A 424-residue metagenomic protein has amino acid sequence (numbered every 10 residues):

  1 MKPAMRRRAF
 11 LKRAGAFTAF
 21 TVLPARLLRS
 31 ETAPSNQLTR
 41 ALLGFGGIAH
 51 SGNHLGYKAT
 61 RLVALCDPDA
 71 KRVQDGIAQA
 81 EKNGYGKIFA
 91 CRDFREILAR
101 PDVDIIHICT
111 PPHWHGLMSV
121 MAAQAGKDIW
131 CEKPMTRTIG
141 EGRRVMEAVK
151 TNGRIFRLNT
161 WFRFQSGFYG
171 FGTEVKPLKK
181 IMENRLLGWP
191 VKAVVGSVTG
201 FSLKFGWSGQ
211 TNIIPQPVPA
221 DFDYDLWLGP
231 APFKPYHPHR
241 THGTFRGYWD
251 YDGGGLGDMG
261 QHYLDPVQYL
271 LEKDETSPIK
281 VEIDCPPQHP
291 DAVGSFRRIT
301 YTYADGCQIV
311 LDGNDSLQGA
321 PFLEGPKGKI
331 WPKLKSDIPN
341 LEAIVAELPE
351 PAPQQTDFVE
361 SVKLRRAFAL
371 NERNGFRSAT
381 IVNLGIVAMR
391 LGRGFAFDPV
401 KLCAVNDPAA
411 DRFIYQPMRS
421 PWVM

Functional and structural regions predicted by a protein language model:
K2-C131, G140-I155: N-terminal glycine-/serine-/threonine-rich beta1-alpha1-beta2 phosphate-ribose binding loop of Rossmann-like
L11, Q74-I77, R95-L98, H107 (+10 more regions): Non-transmembrane alpha-helical segments in soluble domains of secreted/periplasmic/extracellular proteins
R13-F17, P238, D252-E272, F296-R298 (+1 more regions): C-terminal helical cap and adjacent loop that interface with cofactors, partners, or active-site loops
V73, P112-W114, W130, R143 (+19 more regions): Tryptophan-centric aromatic hotspots in well-structured domains and transmembrane helices
D128, T136-D221: A contiguous active-site-proximal alpha/beta segment in oxidoreductase catalytic domains
I181-K204, P219, D223-H237, I279-Q288 (+1 more regions): NAD(P)-dependent dehydrogenases' Rossmann-like dinucleotide-binding region
P215-V218, D225-D305: Rossmann-like dinucleotide-binding domain that binds NAD(P)(H)
A304-Q308, K327-G328: Glycine-centered tight beta-turn/hairpin loop motif at sheet-sheet or coil-to-beta transitions
